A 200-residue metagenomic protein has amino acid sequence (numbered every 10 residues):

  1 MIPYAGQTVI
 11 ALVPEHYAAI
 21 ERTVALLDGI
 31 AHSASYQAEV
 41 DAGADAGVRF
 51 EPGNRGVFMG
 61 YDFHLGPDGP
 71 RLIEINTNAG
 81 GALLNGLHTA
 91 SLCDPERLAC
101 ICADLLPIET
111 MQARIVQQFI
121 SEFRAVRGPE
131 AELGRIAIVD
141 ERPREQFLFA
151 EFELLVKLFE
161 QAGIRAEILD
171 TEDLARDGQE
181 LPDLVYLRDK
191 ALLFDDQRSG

Functional and structural regions predicted by a protein language model:
M1-A46: Low-complexity, highly charged intrinsically disordered N-terminal segments that act as targeting/localization
M1-Q7, V40-A42, P52, G69 (+3 more regions): Residue-level signal for well-ordered alpha-helical segments
L27-A31, A79-G86: Short, solvent-exposed beta-strand-terminating loops
A42-V48, G53-R55, Q161-E167: Short coil-to-helix leader/linker segments, especially the first N-terminal amphipathic alpha-helix with its helix
V48-A79: Conserved metal-phosphate-binding beta-hairpin within the catalytic cores of diverse ATP-dependent phosphoryl-transfer
G66-P67, A82-N85, A90-G200: Domain-scale recognition of functional cores that engage charged ligands
